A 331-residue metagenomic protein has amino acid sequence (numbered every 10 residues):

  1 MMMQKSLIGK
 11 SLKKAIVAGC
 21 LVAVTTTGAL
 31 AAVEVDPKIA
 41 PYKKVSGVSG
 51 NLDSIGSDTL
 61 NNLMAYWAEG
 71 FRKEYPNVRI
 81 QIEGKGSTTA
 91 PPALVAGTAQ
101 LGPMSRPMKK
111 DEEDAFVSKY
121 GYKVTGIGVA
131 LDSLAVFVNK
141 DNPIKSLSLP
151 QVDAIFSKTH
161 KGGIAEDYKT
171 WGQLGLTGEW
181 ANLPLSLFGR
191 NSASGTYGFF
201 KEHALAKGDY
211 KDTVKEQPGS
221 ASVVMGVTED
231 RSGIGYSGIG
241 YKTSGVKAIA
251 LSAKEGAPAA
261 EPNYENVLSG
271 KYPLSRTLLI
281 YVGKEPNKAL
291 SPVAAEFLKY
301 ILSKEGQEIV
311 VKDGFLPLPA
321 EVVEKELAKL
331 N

Functional and structural regions predicted by a protein language model:
M3-K5, V24, V33: N-terminal leader/targeting segments
M3-V17: Bacterial N-terminal signal peptides that target proteins for export
K14, T26-A32: Sec/Tat signal peptide C-region and signal peptidase I cleavage site
C20, V24-T26: Classical Sec-dependent N-terminal signal peptides that target proteins to the secretory pathway
A31-N331: Flexible loop/hinge segments at secondary-structure junctions
